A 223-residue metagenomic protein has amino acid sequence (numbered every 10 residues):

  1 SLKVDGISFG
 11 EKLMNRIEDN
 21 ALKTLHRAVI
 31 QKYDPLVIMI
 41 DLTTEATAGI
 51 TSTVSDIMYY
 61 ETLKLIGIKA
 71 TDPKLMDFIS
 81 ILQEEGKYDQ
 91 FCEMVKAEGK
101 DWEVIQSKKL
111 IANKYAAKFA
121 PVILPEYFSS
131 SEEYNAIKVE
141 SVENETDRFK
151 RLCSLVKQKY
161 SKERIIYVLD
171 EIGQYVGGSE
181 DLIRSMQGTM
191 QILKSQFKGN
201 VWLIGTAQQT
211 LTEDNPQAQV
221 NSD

Functional and structural regions predicted by a protein language model:
L2-D5, V54-Y59, D181-Q187, T210-D223: Short secondary-structure boundary/capping segments
L2-L110: P-loop NTPase motor core
F9, L193-V220: Sensor-1/coupling segment of RecA-like P-loop NTPase cores
I30, T71-I166: Mid-core helix/loop region of P-loop NTP-binding domains shared across ATPases and GTPases
I38-I40, V156, Y160-D181: Conserved P-loop NTPase "ATPase switch" module shared by AAA+ and STAND
T43-T47, G173-Q174, Q208-E213: Conserved nucleotide-binding/hydrolysis micro-motifs of P-loop NTPases
T47-M58, I137-L152, S161, G178-I183: Phosphate/oxyanion-binding active-site loops and adjacent basic polyanion-contact surfaces
R151-Q158, S185-W202: Substrate-engagement module of ASCE P-loop NTPases
